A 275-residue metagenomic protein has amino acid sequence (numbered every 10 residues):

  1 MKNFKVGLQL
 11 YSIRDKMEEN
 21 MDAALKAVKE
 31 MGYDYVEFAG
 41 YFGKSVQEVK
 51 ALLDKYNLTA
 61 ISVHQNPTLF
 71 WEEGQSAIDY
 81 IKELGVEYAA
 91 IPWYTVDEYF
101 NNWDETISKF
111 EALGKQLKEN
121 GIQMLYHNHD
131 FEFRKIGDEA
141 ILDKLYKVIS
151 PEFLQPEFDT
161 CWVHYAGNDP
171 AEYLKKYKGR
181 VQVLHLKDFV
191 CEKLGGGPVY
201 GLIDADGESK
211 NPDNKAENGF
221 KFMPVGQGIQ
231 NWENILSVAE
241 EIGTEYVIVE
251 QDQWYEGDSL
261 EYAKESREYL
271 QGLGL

Functional and structural regions predicted by a protein language model:
M1-Y88, Q155, E268-L275: N-terminal pre-domain/capping segments
L10-I13, Y33, H64, Y126 (+3 more regions): Tryptophan-centric aromatic hotspots in well-structured domains and transmembrane helices
I13-E19, Y35-E48, Q65-G74, V96-D104 (+5 more regions): Acidic-and-aromatic substrate-binding clefts and catalytic sites of carbohydrate-active enzymes
Y35, P67-P156, Y165, K176 (+1 more regions): Active-site acidic/histidine proton-transfer and metal-coordination neighborhood in alpha/beta enzyme cores
E37, S62, A90, L125 (+3 more regions): Conserved beta-strand positions in the central sheet of alpha/beta enzyme cores
E119-I229: Acidic/histidine-rich catalytic cores of soluble enzymes
Q227-E240: A short, acidic, amphipathic alpha-helical segment used as a generic capping/interface helix at domain edges
D252-L275: Aromatic-rich peripheral "rim/lid" segments of glycoside hydrolase catalytic domains that contact and position glycan
